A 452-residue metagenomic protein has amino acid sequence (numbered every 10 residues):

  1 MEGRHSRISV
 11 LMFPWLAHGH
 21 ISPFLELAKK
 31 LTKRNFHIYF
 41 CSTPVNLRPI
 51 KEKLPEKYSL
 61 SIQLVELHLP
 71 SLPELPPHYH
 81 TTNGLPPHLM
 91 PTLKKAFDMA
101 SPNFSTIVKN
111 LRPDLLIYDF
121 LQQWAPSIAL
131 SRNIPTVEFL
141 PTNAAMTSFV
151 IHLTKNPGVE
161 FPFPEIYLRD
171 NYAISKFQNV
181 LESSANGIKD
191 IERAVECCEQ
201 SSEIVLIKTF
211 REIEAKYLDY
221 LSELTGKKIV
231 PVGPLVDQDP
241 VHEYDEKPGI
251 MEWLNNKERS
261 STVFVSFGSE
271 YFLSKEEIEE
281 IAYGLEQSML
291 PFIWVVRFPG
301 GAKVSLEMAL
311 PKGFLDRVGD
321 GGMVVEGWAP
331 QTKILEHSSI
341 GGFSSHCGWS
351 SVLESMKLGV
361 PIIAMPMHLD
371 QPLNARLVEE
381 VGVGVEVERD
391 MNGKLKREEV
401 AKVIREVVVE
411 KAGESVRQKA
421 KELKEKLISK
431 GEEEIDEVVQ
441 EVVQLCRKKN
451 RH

Functional and structural regions predicted by a protein language model:
M1-H452: Glycosyltransferase specificity loop/lid
